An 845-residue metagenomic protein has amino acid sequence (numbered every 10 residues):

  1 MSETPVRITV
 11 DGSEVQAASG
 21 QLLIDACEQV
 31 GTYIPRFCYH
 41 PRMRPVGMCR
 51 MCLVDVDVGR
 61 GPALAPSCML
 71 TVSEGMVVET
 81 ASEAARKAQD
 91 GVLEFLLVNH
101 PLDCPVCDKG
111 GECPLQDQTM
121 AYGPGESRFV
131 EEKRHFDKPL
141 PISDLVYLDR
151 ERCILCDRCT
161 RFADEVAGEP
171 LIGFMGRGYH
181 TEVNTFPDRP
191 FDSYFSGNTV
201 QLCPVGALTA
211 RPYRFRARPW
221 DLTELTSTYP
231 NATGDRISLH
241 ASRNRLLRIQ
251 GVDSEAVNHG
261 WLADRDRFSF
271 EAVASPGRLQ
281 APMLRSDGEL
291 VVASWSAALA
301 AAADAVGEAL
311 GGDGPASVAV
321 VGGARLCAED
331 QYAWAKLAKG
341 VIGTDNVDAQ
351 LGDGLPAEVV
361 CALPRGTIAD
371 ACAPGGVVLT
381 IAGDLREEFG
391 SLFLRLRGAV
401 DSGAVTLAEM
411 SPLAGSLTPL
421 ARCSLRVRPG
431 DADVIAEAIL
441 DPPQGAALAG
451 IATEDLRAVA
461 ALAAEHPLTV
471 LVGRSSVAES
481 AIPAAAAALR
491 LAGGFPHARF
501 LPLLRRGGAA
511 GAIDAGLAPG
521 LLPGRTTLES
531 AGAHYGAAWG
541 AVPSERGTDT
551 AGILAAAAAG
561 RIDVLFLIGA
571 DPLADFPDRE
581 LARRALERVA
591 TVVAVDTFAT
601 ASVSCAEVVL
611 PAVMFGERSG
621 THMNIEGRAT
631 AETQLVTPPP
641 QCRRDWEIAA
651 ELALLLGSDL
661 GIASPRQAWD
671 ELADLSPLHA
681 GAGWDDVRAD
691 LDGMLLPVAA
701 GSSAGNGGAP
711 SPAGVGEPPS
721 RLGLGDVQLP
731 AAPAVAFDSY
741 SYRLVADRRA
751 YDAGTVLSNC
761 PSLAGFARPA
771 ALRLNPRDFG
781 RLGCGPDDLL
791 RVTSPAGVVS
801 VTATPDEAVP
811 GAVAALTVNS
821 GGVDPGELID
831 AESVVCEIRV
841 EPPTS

Functional and structural regions predicted by a protein language model:
M1-S19: Generic start-of-chain signal for non-secretory N-termini
I8-T9, E74-A81, V183-D188, L417-L425 (+4 more regions): Short beta-alpha connecting loops at secondary-structure transitions that line or flank enzyme active sites
Q21-D25, L53, T71, C327 (+3 more regions): Short, structural beta-strand-to-alpha-helix junction motif
L23-V56: A basic, amphipathic helix-loop patch mediating RNA/tRNA/ribosome contacts
R50-Y229, T233-I237, S242-R245: Fe-S ferredoxin-like electron-transfer domains and their immediately adjacent linker/connector regions across
L97, P101, D149-E151, L155-C156 (+13 more regions): Catalytic alpha/large subunits of respiratory electron-transfer oxidoreductases, centered on bis-MGD molybdoenzymes
A446, G450-T453, P638-A700, L757-R773 (+1 more regions): Long, contiguous, secondary-structure-rich segments that constitute the structural scaffold of globular domains
A486, G516, R666-S762: Long, low-complexity segments enriched in small/aliphatic residues
